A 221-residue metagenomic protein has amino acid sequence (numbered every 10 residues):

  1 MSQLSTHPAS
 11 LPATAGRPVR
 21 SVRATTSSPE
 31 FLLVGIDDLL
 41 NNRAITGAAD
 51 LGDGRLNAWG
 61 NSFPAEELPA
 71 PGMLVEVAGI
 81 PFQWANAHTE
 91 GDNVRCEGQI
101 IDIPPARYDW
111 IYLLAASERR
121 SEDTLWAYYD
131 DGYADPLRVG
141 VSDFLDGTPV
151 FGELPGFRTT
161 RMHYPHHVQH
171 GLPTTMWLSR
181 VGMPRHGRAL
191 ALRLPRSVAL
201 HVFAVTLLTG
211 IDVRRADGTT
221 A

Functional and structural regions predicted by a protein language model:
M1-A221: N-terminal/edge-of-domain interface segments
